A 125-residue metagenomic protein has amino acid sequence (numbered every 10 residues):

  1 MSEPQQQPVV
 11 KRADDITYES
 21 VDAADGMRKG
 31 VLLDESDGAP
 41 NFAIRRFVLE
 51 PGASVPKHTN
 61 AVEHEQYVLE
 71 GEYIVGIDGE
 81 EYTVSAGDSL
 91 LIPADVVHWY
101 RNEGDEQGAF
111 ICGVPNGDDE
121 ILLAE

Functional and structural regions predicted by a protein language model:
M1-N41, A124-E125: A short, N-terminal "cap"/entry segment at the start of jelly-roll beta-barrel domains of the cupin/DSBH fold
K29-G30, R45-N60, A94: Conserved short histidine dyad/triad with adjacent acidic residue
L33, I44, F110-I111: Anionic, Ser/Thr-rich low-complexity intrinsically disordered regions
L33, V55-N60, R101-E103, L123: Short histidine-centered beta-strand/loop micro-motifs that create catalytic or ligand/metal-coordination sites
R46-E50, N60-I77, G113: Short, conserved beta-strand element in jelly-roll/cupin
G79-D95: Short acidic-glycine-tyrosine-enriched beta hairpin
A94-E120: Ligand-binding loop in jelly-roll beta-barrel domains
